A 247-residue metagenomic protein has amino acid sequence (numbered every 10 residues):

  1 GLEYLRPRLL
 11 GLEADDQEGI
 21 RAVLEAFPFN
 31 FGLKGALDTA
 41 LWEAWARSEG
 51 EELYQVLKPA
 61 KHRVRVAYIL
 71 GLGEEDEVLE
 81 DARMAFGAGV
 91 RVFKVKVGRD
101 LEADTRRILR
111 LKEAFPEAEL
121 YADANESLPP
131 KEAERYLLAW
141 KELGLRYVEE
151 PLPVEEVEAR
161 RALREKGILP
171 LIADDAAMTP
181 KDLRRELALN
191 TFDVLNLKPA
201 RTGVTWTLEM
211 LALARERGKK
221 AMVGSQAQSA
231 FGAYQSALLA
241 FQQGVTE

Functional and structural regions predicted by a protein language model:
G1-E49: Metal- or metallocofactor-binding catalytic centers and their adjacent structured scaffolds across diverse enzyme
L5, G144, E155-P170, A177-E247: Shared catalytic-loop signature of beta/alpha-barrel
L5, L37, G50, F93 (+7 more regions): Conserved, mostly hydrophobic/aromatic
P7-A14, F29, E113-P116, E142 (+2 more regions): Generic secondary-structure signature for well-ordered alpha-helical cores
D15-I20, L53-V56, Y147-P151, S225-Q226: Flexible, glycine/charged-enriched surface loops at secondary-structure junctions
Y54-G167: Metal-dependent enolase-superfamily TIM-barrel catalytic cores that perform enediolate-based chemistry
V92-K94, E149, I172, N196 (+1 more regions): Conserved beta-strand positions in the central sheet of alpha/beta enzyme cores
A122-D123, A173-D175: Short beta-strand elements of ligand-binding domains
